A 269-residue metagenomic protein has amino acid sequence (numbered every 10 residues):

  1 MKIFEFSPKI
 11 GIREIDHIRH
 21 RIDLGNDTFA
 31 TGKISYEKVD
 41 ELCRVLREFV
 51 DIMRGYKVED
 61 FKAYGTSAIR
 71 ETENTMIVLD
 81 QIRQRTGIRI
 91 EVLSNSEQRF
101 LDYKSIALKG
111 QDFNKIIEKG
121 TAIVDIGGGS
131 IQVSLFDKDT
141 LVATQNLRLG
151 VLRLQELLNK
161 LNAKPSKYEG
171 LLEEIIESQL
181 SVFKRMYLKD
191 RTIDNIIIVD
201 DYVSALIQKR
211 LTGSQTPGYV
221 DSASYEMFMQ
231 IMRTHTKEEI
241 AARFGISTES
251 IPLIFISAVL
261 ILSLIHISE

Functional and structural regions predicted by a protein language model:
K2-R13: N-terminal basic/disordered segments at the start of proteins
I3, D23, D27-Y56, A68-V78 (+3 more regions): Helical "lid/coupling" subdomains associated with nucleotide-phosphate turnover
G11-E14, L141-T144: Tryptophan-centered short beta-strand motifs
I12-I22: N-terminal glycine-rich anion-binding loops that anchor highly charged ligand groups
D60-F61: Post-signal peptide N-terminal segment of secreted/secretory-pathway proteins
T121-D125: Short glycine-aspartate micro-motif
G127-S130: Active-site-adjacent helix-turn-beta-strand microarchitecture at beta-sheet edges that either contains or buttresses
